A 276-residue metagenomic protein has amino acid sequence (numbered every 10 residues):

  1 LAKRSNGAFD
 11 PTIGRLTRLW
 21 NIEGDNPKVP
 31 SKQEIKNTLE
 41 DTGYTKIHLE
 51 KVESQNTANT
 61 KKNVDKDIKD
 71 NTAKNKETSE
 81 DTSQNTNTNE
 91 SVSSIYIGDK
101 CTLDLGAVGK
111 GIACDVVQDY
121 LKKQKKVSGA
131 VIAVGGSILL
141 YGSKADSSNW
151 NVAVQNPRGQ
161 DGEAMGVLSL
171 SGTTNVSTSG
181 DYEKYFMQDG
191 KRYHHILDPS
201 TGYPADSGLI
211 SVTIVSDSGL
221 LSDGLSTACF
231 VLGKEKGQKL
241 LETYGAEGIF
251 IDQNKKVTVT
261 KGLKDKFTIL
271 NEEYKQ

Functional and structural regions predicted by a protein language model:
L1-Q276: Mature catalytic core of soluble alpha/beta enzymes
